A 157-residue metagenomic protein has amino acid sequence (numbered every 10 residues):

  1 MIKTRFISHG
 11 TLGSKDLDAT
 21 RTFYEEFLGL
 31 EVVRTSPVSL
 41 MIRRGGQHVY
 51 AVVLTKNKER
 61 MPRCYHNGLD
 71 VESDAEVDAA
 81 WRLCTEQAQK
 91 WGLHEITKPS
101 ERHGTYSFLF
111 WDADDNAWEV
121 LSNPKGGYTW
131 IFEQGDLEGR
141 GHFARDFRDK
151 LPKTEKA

Functional and structural regions predicted by a protein language model:
M1-D18, N67, G126-A157: N-terminal beta-strand motif that seeds the catalytic metal site of vicinal oxygen chelate
I2, T11-Y50: Core segments of cupin and vicinal oxygen chelate
K3-F6, R60-C64, E101-R102: Short glycine-enriched loop/turn motifs at secondary-structure junctions
H9-T11, M41, H66-G68, S107-L109: Short aromatic/hydrophobic contact patches that present stacked aromatics for nucleic-acid/ligand binding
L17-D18, G68-A117, R145-E155: Vicinal oxygen chelate
Y24, W81, F132: Short, flexible helix/strand-to-coil boundary loops that buttress conserved ligand/catalytic motifs in alpha/beta
E31-Y65, V71, A117-S122: Conserved short beta-strand elements that form part of the metal-binding/catalytic scaffold of enzyme active sites
E101-R102, V120-G127: Short beta->alpha transition motifs characteristic of CBS
